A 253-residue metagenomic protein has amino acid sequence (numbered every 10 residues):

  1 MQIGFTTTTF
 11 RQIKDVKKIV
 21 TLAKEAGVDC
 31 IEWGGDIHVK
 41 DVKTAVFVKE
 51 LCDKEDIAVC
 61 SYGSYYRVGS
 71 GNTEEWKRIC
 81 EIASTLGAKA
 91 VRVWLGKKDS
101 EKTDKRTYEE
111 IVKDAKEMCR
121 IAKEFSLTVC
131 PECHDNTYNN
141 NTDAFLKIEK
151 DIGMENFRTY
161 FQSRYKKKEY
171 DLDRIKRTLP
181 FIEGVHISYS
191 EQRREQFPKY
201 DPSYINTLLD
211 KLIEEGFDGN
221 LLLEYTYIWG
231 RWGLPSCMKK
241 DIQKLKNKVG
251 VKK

Functional and structural regions predicted by a protein language model:
M1-A90, K123, M154, R158 (+3 more regions): N-terminal pre-domain/capping segments
T8-D15, G34-T44, Y66-E74, K98-T103 (+4 more regions): Acidic-and-aromatic substrate-binding clefts and catalytic sites of carbohydrate-active enzymes
K14-V20, V42-K49, G71-T73, K105-E109 (+3 more regions): Distinct, well-ordered alpha-helical segments
V28, A88, I182, F217-D218: A structural motif
C30, Y62, E117-N206: Acidic/histidine-rich catalytic cores of soluble enzymes
A83, A88-T103, F125-D135: Active-site groove signature of glycoside hydrolases
E101-A115: Active-site cleft segment of glycoside hydrolase catalytic domains centered on the general acid/base Glu
N220-I228: Short acidic/histidine-rich active-site segments
